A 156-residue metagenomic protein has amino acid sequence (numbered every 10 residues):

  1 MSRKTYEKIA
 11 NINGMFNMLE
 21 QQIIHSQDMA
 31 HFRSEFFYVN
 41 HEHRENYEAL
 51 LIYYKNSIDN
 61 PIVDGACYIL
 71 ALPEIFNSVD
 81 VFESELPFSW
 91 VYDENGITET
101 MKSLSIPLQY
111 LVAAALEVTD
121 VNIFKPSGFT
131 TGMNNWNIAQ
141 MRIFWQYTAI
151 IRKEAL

Functional and structural regions predicted by a protein language model:
M1-P107, D120-L156: Extended, charge-biased low-complexity segments that typically form long amphipathic alpha-helices/coiled-coils
